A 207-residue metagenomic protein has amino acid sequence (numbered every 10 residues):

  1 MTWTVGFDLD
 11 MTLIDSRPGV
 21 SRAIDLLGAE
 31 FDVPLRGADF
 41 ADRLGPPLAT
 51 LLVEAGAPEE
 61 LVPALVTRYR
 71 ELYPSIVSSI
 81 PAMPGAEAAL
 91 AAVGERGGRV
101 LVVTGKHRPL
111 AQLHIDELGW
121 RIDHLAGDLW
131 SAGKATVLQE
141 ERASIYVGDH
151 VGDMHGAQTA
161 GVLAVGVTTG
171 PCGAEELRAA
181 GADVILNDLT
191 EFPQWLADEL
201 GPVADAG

Functional and structural regions predicted by a protein language model:
M1-F7, Q194-D198, P202-G207: Non-catalytic pre-domain segments flanking phosphatase-related domains
T2-E87, R96: N-terminal helical cap/lid subdomain that shapes the substrate entry/recognition surface in HAD-like hydrolases
D39-F40, W120-K134: A short, structured active-site edge motif that brings together acidic residues
L51, A92, H114-E117, V137 (+2 more regions): Well-formed, non-transmembrane alpha-helical positions, independent of function
A86-I115, D128: Substrate-recognition element of Asp-dependent hydrolases with the DxDx(T/V) motif
G97-L101, D123-H124, R142-S144, V162-A164 (+1 more regions): Short active-site oxyanion
L129-E141, V151, H155: Short loop-to-alpha-helix "cap/lid" segments that border enzyme active sites across diverse enzyme classes
V147-T190: Acidic, Mg2+-coordinating phosphoryl-transfer loop and its flanking beta/alpha structural elements, shared across
